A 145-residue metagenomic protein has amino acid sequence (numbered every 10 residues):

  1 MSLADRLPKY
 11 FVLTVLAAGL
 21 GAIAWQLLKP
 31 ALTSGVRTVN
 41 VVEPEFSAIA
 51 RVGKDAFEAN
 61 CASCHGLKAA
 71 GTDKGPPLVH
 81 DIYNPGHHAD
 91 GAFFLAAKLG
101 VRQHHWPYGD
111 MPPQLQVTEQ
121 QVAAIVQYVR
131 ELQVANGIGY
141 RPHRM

Functional and structural regions predicted by a protein language model:
S2, L7-K29, P113-M145: C-terminal capping alpha-helices of c-type cytochrome domains
P30-A56, M145: Electrostatic cytochrome c docking/interface patches
E45-A70, H88, F93-L99: Sequence/structural segment immediately N-terminal to covalent heme-attachment motifs in c-type and related
G66-A69, Y83, G137: Short, flexible helix-adjacent loops and helix caps
D73-L78, Y140: Short cysteine/histidine-rich zinc-coordinating motifs and their immediately flanking basic loops
V79-V134: Extracytoplasmic electron-transfer domains, predominantly the class I c-type cytochrome c fold
